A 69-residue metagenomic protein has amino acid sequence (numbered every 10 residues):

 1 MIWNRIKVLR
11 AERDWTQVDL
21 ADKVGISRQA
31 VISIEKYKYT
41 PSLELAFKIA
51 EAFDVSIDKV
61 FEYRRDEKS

Functional and structural regions predicted by a protein language model:
N4-K23: Short basic helix-loop element that most often maps to the first helix and adjoining turn of HTH DNA-binding modules
A11, Y39-T40: Short amphipathic helical patch at the helix-1/turn junction of helix-turn-helix
Q17, R28, A46: Helix-turn-helix DNA-binding elements, focusing on the entry/boundary residues of the two helices that contact DNA
G25-Y39: Recognition helix of helix-turn-helix/homeodomain-like DNA-binding domains that insert into the DNA major groove
E44-K59: DNA major-groove recognition helix of helix-turn-helix/homeodomain DNA-binding modules
F61-S69: Short, charged recognition helix plus adjacent turn of helix-turn-helix-like nucleic-acid-binding domains
